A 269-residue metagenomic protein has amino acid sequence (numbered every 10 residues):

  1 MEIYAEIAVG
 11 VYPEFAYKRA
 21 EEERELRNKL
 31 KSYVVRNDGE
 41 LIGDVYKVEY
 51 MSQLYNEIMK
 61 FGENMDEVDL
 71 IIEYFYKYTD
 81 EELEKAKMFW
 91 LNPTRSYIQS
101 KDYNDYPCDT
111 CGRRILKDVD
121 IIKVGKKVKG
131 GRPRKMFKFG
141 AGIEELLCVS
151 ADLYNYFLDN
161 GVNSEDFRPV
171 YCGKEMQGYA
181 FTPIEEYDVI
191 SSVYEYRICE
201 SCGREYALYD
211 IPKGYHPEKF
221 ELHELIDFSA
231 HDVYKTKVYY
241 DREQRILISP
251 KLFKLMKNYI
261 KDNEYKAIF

Functional and structural regions predicted by a protein language model:
M1-L147, A151-N155, D159-F269: Phosphate/anion-contacting hairpin/loop surfaces
